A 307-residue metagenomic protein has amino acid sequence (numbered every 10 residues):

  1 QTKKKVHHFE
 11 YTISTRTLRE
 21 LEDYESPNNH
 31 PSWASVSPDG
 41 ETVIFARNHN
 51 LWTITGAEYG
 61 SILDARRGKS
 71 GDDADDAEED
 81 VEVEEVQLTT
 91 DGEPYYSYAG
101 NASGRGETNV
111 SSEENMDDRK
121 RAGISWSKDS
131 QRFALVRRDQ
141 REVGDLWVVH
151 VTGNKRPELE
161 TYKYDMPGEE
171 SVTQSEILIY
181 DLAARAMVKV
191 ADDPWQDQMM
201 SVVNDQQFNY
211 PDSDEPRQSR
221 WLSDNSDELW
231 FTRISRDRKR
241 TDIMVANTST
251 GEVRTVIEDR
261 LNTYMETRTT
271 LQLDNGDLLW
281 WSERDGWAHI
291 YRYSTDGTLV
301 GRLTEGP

Functional and structural regions predicted by a protein language model:
Q1-P307: Beta-propeller folds
